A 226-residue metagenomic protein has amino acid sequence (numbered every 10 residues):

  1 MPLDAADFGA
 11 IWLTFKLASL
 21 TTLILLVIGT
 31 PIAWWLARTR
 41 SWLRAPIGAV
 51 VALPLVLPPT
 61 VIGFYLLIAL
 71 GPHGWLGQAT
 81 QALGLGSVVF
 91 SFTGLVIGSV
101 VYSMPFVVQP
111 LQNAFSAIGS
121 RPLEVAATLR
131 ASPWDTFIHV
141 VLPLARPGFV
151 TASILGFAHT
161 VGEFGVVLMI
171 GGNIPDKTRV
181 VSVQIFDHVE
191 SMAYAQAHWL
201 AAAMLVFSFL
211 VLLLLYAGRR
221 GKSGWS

Functional and structural regions predicted by a protein language model:
M1, G63-V100, I170-I174: Membrane-interfacial helix termini and adjacent extracytoplasmic/periplasmic loops of multi-pass transporters
M1-G9, I170-F209, L213: Interhelical loop and adjacent transmembrane-helix boundary motif in polytopic membrane transport permeases
M1-L23, R38-T39, A82-L85, D187-A195: Periplasmic/extracellular loop-to-transmembrane helix junction in inner-membrane transport proteins
L20-V51, F64-L66, A79, A114-L123 (+3 more regions): Transmembrane-helix boundary motif in ABC transporter permease subunits
L23, F106-L111, F115, G119 (+1 more regions): Transmembrane alpha-helices
L57-G63: Transmembrane alpha-helices and adjacent helix-loop boundaries
P72, F149-D187: Non-cytoplasmic
Q112-L123, A127-T128, Y194, H198-S226: C-terminal transmembrane helix and the adjacent membrane-cytosol boundary/short C-terminal tail of inner/organellar
